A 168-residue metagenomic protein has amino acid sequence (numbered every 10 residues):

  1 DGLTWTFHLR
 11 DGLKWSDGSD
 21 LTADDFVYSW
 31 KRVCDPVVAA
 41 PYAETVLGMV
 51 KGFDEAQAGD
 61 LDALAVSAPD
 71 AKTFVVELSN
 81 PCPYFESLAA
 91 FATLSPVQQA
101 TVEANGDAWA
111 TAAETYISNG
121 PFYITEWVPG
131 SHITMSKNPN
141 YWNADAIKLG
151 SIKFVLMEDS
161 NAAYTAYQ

Functional and structural regions predicted by a protein language model:
L3-A39, P121-Q168: Extracytoplasmic/periplasmic ligand-capture domains
H8, L21-V27, C34, V38-A100: Surface-exposed binding/hinge segments that line and control ligand-binding clefts or catalytic entry sites
L61-A63, A71-K72, L78-S151, D159-N161: Gly/Pro-rich hinge or "lid" segments in bacterial periplasmic/extracellular proteins
